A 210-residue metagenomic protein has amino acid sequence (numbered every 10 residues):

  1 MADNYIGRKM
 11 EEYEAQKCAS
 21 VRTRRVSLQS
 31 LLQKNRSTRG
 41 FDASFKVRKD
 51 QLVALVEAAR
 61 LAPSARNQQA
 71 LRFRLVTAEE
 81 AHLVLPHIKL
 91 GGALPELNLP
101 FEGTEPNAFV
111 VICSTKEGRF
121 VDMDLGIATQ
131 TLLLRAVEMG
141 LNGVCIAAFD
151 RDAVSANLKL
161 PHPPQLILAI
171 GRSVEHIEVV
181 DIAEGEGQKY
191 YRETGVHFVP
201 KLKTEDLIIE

Functional and structural regions predicted by a protein language model:
M1-E210: Acidic, surface-exposed loops and disordered segments
